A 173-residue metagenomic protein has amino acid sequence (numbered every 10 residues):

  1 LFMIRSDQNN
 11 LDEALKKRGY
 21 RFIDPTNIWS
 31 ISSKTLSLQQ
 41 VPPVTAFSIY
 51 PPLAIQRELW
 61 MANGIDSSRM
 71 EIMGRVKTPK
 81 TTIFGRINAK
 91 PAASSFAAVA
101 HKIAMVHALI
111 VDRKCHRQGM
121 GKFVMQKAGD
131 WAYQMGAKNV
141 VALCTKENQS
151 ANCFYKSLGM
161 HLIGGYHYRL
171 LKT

Functional and structural regions predicted by a protein language model:
L1-S48, A54, R169-L171: Acyl-donor-binding surface of acyltransferase catalytic domains
F2-N10, A142-N152, L162, R169-T173: Conserved beta-strand-loop-alpha-helix junction that forms the acyl-donor binding cleft
R21, K138, H161: Short acidic/polar active-site loop segments enriched in Thr and Asp
D24, P91-A93, G164: A structural microfeature
E58-S68: Helix-loop element at the rim of GNAT/NAT acetyltransferase active sites that forms part of the acceptor-substrate
S68-R113: A conserved beta-strand-loop-helix scaffold within acyl/acetyltransferase catalytic domains
A108-V111, R117-D130, Q134, C153 (+1 more regions): Conserved acetyl-CoA-binding loop-helix of GNAT-fold acetyltransferases
